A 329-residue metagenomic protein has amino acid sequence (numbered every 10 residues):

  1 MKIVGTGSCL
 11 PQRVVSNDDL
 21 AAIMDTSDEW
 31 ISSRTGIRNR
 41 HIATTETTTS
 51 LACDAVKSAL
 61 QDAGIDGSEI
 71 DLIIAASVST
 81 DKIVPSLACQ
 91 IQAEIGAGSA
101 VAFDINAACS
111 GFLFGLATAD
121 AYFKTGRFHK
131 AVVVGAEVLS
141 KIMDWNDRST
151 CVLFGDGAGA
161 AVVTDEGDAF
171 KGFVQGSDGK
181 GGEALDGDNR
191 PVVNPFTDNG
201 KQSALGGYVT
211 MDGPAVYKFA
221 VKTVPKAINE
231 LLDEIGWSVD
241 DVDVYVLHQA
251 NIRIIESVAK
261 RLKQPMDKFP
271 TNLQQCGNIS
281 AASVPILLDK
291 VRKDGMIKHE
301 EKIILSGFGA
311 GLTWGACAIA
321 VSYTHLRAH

Functional and structural regions predicted by a protein language model:
M1-T26, R34: N-terminal amphipathic/basic leader segments beginning at the initiator methionine
I3-G5, E46-N106, L113, L231-E234 (+1 more regions): Conserved beta-ketoacyl condensing-enzyme motif
C9, A76-D81, A107-S110, G135-S140 (+3 more regions): Acidic, glycine-rich active-site loops and adjacent beta-strand->loop/helix elements that engage anionic groups
W30-R34, R38-S50, S77-A131, K260-L287: Conserved catalytic cysteine-centered active-site region of acyl-thioester-dependent Claisen-condensing enzymes
C53, K57-L60, C151-L273: Hydrophobic pocket-lining "lid/loop/helix" segments that shape and contact the acyl-thioester
Y122-K124, F128-A158: Flexible, glycine-rich active-site loops centered on histidine and acidic residues that chelate a metal or position
K290-H299, S306, A320: Catalytic phosphate/nucleotide-handling subdomain of diverse soluble enzymes
T324-H329: Conserved small/polar residues in nucleotide/adenosyl-binding loops
